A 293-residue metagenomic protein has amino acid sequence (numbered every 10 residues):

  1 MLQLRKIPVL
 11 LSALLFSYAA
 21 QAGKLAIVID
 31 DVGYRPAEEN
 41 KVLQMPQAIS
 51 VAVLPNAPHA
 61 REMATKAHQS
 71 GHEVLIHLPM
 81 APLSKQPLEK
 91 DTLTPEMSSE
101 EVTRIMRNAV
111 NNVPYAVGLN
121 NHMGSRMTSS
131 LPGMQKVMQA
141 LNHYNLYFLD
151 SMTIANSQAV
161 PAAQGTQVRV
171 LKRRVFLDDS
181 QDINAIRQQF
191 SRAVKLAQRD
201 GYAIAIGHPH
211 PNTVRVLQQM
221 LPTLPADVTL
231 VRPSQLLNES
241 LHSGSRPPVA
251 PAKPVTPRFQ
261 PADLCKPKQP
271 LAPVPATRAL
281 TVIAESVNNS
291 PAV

Functional and structural regions predicted by a protein language model:
M1-V9: Bacterial N-terminal signal peptides that target proteins for export
S17-A19: N-terminal signal peptide c-region/cleavage motif recognized by signal peptidases
Q21-Q86: Active-site beta->alpha N-cap acidic-glycine motif
L25-I29, K90-E100, D179-A185: Active-site mouth loops of central-metabolism enzymes
M63-K66, N156-T166, S240-P248: Glycine-rich, charge-decorated loop segments at or immediately adjacent to ligand/cofactor-binding or catalytic sites
A67-Y115: Substrate-binding cleft of extracellular glycoside hydrolase catalytic domains
S99-F190, Q198, Y202, H208-T229 (+1 more regions): Catalytic domains of cell-wall/extracellular-matrix polysaccharide-remodeling enzymes, centered on de-N-acetylation
H143-T153, N212-V293: C-terminal domain-boundary segment and adjacent tail
